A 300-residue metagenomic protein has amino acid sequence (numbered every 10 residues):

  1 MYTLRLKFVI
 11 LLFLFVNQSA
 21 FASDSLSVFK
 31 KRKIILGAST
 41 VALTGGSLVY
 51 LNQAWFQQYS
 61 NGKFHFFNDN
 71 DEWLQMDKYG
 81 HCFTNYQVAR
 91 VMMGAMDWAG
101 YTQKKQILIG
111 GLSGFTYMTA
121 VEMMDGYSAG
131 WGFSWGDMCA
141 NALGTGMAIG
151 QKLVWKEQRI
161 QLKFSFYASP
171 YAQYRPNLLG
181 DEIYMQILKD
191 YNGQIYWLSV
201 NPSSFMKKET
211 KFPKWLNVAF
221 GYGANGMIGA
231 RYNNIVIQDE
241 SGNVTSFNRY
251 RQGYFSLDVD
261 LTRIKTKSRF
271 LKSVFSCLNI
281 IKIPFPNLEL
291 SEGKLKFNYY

Functional and structural regions predicted by a protein language model:
M1-S27: Bacterial Sec-dependent N-terminal signal peptides
S23-Y300: Hydrophobic alpha-helical membrane segments
